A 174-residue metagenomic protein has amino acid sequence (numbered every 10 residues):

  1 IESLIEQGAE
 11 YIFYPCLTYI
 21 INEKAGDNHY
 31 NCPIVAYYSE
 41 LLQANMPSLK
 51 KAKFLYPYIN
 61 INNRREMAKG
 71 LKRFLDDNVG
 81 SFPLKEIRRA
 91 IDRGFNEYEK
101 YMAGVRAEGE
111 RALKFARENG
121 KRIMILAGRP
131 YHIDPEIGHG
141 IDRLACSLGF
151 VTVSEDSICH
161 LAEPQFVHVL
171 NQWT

Functional and structural regions predicted by a protein language model:
I1-T174: An N-terminal assembly and electron-transfer interface module characteristic of large anaerobic redox and radical
